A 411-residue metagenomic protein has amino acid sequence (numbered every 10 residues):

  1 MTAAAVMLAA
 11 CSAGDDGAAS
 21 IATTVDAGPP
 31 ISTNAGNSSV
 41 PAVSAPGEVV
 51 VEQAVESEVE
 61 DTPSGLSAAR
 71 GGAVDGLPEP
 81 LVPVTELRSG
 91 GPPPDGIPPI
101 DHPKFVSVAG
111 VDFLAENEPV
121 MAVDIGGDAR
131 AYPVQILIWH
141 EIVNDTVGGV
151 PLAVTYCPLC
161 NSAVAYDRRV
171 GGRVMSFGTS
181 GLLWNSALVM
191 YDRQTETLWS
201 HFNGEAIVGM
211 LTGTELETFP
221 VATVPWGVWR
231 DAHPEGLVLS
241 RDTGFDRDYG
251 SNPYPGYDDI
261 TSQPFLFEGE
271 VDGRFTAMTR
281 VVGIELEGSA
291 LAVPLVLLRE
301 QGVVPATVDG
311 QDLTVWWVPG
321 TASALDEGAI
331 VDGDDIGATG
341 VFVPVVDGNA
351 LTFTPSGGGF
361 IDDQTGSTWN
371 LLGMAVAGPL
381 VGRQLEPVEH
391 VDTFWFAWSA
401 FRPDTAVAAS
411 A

Functional and structural regions predicted by a protein language model:
M7-A10: C-terminal motif of bacterial Sec signal peptides marking the signal peptidase cleavage site
A13: Short, conserved catalytic or interaction motifs in soluble domains
G17-A411: Mid-to-C-terminal functional-domain signal that highlights helix-capping/loop sites within ligand-binding modules
